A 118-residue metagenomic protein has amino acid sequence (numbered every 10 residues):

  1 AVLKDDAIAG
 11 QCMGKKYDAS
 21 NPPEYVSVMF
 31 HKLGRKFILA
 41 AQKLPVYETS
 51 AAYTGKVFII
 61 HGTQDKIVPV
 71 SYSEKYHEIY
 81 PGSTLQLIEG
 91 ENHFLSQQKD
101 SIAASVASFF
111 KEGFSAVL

Functional and structural regions predicted by a protein language model:
A1-K75, I79, S83-L87, L95-K99 (+1 more regions): The alpha/beta-hydrolase serine catalytic core
E91: Conserved short acidic donor-positioning loop in nucleotide-sugar-dependent glycosyltransferases
